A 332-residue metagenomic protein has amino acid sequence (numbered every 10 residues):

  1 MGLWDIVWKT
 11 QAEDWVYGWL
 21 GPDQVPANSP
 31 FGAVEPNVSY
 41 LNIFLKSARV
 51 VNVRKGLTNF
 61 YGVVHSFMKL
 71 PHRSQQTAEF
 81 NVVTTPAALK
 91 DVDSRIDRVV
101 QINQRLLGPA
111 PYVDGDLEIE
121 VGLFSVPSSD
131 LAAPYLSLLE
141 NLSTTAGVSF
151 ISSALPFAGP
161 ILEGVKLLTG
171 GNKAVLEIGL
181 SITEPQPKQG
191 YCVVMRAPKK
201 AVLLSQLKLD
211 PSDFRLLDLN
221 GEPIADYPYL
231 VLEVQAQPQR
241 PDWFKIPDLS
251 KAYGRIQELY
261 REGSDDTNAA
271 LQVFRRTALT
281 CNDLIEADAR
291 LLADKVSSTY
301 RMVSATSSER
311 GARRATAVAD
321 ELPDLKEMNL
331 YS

Functional and structural regions predicted by a protein language model:
M1-S332: Eukaryotic Ser/Thr- and acidic-rich low-complexity regulatory segments
